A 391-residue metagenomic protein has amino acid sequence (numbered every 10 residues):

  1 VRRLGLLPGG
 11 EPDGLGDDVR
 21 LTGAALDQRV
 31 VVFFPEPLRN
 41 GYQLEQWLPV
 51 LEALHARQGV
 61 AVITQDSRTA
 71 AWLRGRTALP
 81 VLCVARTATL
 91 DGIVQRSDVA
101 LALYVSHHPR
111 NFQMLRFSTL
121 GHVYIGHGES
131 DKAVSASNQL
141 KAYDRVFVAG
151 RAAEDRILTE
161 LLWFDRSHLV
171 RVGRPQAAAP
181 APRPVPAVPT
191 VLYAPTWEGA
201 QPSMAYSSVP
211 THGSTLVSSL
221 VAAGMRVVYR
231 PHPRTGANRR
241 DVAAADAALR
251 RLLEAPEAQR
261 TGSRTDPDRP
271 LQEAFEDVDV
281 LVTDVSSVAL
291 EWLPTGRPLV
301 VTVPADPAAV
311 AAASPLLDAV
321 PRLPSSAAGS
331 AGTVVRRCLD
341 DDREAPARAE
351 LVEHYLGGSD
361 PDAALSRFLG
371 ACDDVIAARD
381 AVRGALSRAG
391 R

Functional and structural regions predicted by a protein language model:
V1-Q95, R383-R391: N-terminal pre-catalytic "stem/leader" segment of glycosyltransferase-like enzymes
R2-G16, Q139-T211: A nucleotide-sugar donor-handling region in carbohydrate enzymes
R39-A53, Q58-G59, A177-R251, G357-S366 (+1 more regions): Conserved catalytic-core segment of nucleotide-activated headgroup transferases in glycan assembly
L48, S67-Q139: Extended catalytic core of nucleotide-activated donor transferases of GT-like folds
R57-S67, R145-G150, V228-H232: Short internal beta-strands
V123-Y124, D268-V310: A donor-sugar binding/catalytic signature common to diverse glycosyltransferases and related nucleotide-sugar
A243-P267: Nucleotide-activated donor-binding/catalytic signature segment of Leloir-type glycosyltransferases, i.e., the conserved
G332-R391: C-terminal amphipathic helix plus adjacent low-complexity, charged tail appended to glycosyltransferase catalytic
